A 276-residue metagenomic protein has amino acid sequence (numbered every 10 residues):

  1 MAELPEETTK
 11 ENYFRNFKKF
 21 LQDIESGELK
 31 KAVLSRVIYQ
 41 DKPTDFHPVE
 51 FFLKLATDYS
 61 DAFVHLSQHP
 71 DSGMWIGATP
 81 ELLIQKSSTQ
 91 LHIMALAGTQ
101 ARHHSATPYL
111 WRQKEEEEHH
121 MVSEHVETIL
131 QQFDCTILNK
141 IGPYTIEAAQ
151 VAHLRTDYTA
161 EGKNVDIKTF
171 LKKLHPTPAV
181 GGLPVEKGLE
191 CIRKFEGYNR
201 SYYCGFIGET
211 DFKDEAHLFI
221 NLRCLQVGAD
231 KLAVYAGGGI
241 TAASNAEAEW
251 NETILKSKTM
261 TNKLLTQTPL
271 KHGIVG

Functional and structural regions predicted by a protein language model:
M1-E11, R15-K18, D41, H92-K194 (+2 more regions): Contiguous alpha-helical scaffold segments within structured protein domains that host functional hotspots
K31-R36, T253: Short acidic catalytic loops
V33-S35, L66-H69, K140-G142, V185 (+1 more regions): Short coil/turn segments at secondary-structure boundaries
R36, D41-M121, I137, D214-G237: An anion-binding catalytic pocket shared by soluble metabolic enzymes
Y158-G276: Conserved hydrophobic core element of enzyme catalytic domains
